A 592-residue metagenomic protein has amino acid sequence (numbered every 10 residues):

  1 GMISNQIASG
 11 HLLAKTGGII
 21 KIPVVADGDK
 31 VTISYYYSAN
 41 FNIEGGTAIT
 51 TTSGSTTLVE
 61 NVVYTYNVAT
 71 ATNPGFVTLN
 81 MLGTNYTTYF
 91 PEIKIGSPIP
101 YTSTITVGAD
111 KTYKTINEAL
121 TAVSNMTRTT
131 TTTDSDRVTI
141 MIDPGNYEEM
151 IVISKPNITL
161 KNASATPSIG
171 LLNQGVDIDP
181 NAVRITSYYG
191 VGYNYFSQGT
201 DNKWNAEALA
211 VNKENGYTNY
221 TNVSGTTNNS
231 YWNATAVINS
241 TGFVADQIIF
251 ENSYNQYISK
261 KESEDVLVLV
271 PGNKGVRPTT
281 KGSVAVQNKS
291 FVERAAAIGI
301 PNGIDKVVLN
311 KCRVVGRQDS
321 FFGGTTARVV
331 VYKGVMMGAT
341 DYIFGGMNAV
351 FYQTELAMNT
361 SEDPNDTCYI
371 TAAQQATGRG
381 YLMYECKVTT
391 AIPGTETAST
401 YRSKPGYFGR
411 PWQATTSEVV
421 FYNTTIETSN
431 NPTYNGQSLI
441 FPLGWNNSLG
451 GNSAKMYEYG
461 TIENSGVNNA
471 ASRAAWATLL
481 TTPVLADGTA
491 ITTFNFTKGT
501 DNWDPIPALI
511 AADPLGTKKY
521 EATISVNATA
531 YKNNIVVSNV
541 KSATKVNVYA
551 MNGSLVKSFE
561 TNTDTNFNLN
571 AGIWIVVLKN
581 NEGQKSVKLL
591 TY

Functional and structural regions predicted by a protein language model:
M2-D29, S38-N40, N61-Y64, F90: Short beta-strands within extracellular/lumenal beta-sheet-rich domains
G18, D29-V31, Y37-N42, V138 (+1 more regions): Short beta-strand/loop motifs in extracellular/secreted proteins, especially within beta-sandwich accessory domains
D29, V77, W574-V577: A short tyrosine-centered beta-strand micro-motif
A39-T51: Short, surface-exposed beta-strand/strand-loop-strand elements in extracellular ectodomains
T56-T72, T565-N566: Beta-sandwich interaction modules
V77-T87: Short beta-strand-plus-loop segments that form exposed binding edges in beta-rich domains
P100-V107, K114-P514: Sequence-level preference for short, compositionally simple segments enriched in small aliphatic or small polar residues
K519-Y592: C-terminal outer-membrane/trafficking sorting elements
